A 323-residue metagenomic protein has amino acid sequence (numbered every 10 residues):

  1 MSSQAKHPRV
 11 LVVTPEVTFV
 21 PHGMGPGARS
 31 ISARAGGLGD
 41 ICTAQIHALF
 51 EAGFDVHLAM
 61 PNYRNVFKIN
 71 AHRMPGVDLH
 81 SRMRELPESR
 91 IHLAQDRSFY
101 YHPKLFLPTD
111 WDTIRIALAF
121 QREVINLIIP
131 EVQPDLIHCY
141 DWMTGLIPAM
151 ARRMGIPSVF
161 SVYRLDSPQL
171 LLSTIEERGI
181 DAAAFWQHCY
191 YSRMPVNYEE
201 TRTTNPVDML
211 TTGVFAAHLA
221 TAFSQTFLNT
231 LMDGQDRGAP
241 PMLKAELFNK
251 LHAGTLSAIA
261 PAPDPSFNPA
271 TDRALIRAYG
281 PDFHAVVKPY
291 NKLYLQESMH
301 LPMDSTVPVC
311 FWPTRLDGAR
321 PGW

Functional and structural regions predicted by a protein language model:
M1-W323: Catalytic cores of nucleotide-sugar-dependent glycosyltransferases that transfer UDP/GDP/TDP-activated
